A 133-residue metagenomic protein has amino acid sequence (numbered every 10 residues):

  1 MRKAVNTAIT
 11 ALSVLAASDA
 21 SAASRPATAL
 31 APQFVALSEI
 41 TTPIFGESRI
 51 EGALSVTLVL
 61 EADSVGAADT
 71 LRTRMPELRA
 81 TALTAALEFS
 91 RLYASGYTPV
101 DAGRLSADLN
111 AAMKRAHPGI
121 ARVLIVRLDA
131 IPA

Functional and structural regions predicted by a protein language model:
M1-A133: Flexible, low-complexity charged segments
